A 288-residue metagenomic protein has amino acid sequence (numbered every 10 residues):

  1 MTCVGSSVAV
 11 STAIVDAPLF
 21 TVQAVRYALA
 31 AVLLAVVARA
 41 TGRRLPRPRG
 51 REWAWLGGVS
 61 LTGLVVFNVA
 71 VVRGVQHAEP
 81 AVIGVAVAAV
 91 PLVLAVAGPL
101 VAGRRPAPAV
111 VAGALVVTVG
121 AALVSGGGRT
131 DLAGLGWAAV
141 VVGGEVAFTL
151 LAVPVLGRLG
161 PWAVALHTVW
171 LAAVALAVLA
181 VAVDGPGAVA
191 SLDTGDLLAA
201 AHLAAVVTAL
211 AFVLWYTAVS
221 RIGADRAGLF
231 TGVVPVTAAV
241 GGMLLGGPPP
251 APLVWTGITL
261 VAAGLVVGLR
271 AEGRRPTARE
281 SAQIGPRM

Functional and structural regions predicted by a protein language model:
M1-V25, A30, V69, G127-P154 (+3 more regions): Glycine-/small-residue-enriched transmembrane alpha-helix faces in small-molecule transporters and effluxers
T2, L34, A89, A97 (+5 more regions): Hydrophobic transmembrane alpha-helices of multi-pass small-molecule transport proteins
C3-V8, A35-V87, A121-V124, A204-I222: Specific transmembrane alpha-helical segments of multi-pass solute transporters/efflux pumps, especially DMT/EamA
S6-V10, A17, A30-P48, V69 (+5 more regions): Membrane-interface helix-cap regions at the ends of transmembrane helices in multi-pass membrane proteins
D16-V66, A89-A97, G144-L151, L166-D184 (+3 more regions): Transmembrane alpha-helices of multi-pass small-molecule transport proteins
T21-V32, T62-L64, N68-R105, V140-V141 (+1 more regions): Specific alpha-helical transmembrane segments that line the substrate/conduction pathway and gating interfaces
A24-V25, V82-V90, L150-V174, A204-L244: Helix-helix packing/entry segments at the starts of transmembrane helices
G50-S60, R105-V117, L135-A138, L159-V169 (+1 more regions): Cytoplasmic-side transmembrane-helix entry/capping segments in multi-pass membrane proteins
